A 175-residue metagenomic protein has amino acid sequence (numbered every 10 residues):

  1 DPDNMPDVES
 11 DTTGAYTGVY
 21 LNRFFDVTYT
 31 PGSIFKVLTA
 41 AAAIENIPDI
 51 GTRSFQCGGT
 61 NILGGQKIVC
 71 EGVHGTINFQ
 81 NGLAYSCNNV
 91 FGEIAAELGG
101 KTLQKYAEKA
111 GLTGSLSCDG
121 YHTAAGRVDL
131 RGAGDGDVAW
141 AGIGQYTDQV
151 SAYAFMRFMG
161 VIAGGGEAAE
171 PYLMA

Functional and structural regions predicted by a protein language model:
D1-S33, L38-A175: Beta-lactam-recognizing serine transpeptidase/beta-lactamase-like catalytic domain environment
